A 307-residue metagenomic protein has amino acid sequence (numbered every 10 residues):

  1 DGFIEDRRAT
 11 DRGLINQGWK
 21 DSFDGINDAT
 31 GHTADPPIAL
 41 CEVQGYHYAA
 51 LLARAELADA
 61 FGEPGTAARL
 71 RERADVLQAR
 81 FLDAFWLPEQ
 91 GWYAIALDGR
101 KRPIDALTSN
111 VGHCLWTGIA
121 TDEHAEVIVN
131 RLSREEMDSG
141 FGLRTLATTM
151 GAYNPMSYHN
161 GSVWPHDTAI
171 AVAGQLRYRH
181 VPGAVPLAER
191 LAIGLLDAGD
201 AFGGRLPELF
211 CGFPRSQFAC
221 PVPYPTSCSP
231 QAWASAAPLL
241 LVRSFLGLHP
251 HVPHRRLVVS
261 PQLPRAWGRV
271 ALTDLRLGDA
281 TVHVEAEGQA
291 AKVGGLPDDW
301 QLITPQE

Functional and structural regions predicted by a protein language model:
D1, A58-D75, G118-N130, L176-R190 (+1 more regions): Structural helix-adjacent loops and short alpha-helical linkers that scaffold large soluble proteins
D1-A39, V76-V163, L196-V222, L240 (+3 more regions): Extended glycan-interaction surfaces of carbohydrate-active proteins
L40-A55, A106-I119, G161-R177, C228-R243: Well-ordered alpha-helical segments within folded domains of soluble proteins
G161-S162, D167-T168, Y178-L191, L195 (+1 more regions): Active-site-proximal binding-pocket segments
S227-W267: Catalytic cores of secreted or luminal carbohydrate-active enzymes
V252-A291: Surface beta-strand/loop "capping" patches
L257-P261, P297-E307: Surface-exposed beta-strand/loop patches in extracellular or lumenal glycoproteins
